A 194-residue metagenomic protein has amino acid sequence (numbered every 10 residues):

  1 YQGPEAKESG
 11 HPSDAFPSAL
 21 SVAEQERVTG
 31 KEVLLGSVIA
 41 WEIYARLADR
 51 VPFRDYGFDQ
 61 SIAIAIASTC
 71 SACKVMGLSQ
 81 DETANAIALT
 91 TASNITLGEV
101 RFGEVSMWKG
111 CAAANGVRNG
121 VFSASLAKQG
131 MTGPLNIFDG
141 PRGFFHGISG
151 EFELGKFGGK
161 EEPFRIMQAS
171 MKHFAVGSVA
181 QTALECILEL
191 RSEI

Functional and structural regions predicted by a protein language model:
Y1-K7, V51-P52, Q168-A169: Active-site flanking loop/helix segments enriched in acidic
Y1-R46: Hydrophobic alpha-helical hairpins/lids featuring a short glycine-rich hinge
Q2, R46-Y56, T96-E104: Glycine- and aromatic-rich loop/turn segments at beta-sheet edges
A6-S13, V33-S37, F53-A65, K109-N115 (+1 more regions): Active-site nucleophile and cofactor-binding loops and adjacent substrate-binding regions of central metabolic enzymes
I62-A65, C70-I194: Functionally critical mobile loop/hinge segments
